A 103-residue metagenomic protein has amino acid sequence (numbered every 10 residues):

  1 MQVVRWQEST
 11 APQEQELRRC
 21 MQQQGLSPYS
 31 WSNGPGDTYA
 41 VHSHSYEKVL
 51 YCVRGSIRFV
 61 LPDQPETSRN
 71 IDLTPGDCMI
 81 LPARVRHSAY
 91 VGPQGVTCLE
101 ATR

Functional and structural regions predicted by a protein language model:
M1-S32, A40: A short, N-terminal "cap"/entry segment at the start of jelly-roll beta-barrel domains of the cupin/DSBH fold
R18-C20, T38-H44, V60-P62, N70-I71 (+1 more regions): Short histidine-centered beta-strand/loop micro-motifs that create catalytic or ligand/metal-coordination sites
N33, S43-F59, D63: Short, conserved beta-strand element in jelly-roll/cupin
T38-Y39, C78-M79, A83-S88: Histidine-centered metal-chelating micro-motifs
Q64-A83: Short acidic-glycine-tyrosine-enriched beta hairpin
A83-R103: Ligand-binding loop in jelly-roll beta-barrel domains
